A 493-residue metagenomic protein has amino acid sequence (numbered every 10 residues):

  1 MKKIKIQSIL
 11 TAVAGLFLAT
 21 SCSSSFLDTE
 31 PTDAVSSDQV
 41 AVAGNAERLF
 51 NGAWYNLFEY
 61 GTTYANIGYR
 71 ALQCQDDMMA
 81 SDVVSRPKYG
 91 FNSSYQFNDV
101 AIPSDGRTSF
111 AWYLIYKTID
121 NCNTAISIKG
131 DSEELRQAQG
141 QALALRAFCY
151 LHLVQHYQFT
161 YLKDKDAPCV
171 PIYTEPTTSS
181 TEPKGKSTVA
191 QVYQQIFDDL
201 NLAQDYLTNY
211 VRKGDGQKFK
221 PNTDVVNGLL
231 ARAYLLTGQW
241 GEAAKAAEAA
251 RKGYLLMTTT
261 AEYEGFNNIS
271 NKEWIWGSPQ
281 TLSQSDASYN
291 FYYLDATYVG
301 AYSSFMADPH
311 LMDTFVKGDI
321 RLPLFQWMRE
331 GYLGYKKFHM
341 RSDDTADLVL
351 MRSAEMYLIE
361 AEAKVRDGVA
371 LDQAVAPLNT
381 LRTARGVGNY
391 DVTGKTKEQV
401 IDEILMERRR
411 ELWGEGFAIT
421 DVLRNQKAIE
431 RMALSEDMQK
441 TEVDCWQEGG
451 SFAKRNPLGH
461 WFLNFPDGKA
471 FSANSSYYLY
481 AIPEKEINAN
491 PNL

Functional and structural regions predicted by a protein language model:
K3-I6, G15-G44, I196, A231 (+1 more regions): Bacterial Sec-dependent N-terminal signal peptides
C22-L72, F315, Y390, G394 (+2 more regions): Membrane-proximal, proline-rich intrinsically disordered regions
S23-S24, N201, T223-L256: Aromatic-residue-lined binding/catalytic grooves and analogous aromatic/hydrophobic interfacial grooves in multimeric
F50, F58-T62, G68, M78-A80 (+5 more regions): Extended ligand-binding clefts on enzyme/binding-domain cores
P87-Y157, S187-A190, L200, D205-T208 (+4 more regions): Conserved, well-structured interaction surfaces
H156-Q194: Short coil/linker segments at helix-helix boundaries
Y193, W240, A370-L371: TPR-repeat structural position
